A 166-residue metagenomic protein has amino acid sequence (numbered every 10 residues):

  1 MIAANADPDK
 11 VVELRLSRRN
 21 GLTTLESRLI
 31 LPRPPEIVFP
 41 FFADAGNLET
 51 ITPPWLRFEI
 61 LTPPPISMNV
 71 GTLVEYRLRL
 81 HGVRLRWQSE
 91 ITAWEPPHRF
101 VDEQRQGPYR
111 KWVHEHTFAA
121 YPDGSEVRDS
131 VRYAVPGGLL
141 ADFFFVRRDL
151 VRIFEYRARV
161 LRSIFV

Functional and structural regions predicted by a protein language model:
I2-P65: Hydrophobic ligand-binding cavity/cleft-lining segments
D7-P8, L16-R18, V101-F154: Beta-strand/loop substructures that line and gate deep hydrophobic ligand-binding cavities in soluble
T24-E26, R84-Q88, K111-H114: Short, surface-exposed coil-to-beta transition loops
R28-P32, E59, R77, E90 (+2 more regions): Generic structural detector for well-ordered beta-strands
L31-R33, L80-G82, A93, P108 (+1 more regions): Beta-strand elements of well-folded, non-transmembrane domains
P32, W94-P96, Y121-D123: Structural motif
V38-F42, L48, V74-Y76, I91 (+4 more regions): Hydrophobic pocket/interface hotspot
E59-Q106, E126, R162-I164: Glycine-rich portal/gate segments that line the openings of hydrophobic small-molecule binding cavities
